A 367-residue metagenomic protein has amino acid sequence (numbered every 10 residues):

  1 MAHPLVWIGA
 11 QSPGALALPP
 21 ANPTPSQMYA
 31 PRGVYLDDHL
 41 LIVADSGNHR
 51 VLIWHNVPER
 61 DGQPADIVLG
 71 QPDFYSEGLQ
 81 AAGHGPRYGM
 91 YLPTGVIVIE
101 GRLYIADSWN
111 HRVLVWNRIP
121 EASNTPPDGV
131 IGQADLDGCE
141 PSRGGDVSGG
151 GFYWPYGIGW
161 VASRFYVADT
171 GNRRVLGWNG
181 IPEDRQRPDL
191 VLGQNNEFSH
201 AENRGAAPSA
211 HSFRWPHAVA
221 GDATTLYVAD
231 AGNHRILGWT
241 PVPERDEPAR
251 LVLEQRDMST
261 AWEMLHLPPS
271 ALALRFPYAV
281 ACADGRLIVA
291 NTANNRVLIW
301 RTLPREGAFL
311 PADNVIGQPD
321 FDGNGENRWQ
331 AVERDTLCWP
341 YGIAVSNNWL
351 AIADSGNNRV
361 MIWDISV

Functional and structural regions predicted by a protein language model:
M1-A30, V57-L92, I119-W154, I181-H217 (+3 more regions): Gly/Pro-rich loop segments of beta-rich domains
H39, E100-G101, A162-S163, A223-T224 (+2 more regions): Short coil/turn segments that connect the beta-strands within blades of beta-propeller domains
V43, I105, V167, V228 (+2 more regions): Residue position within the beta-strands of beta-propeller blades
S46-G47, N56, S108-W109, R118 (+8 more regions): Short loop/turn segments immediately following the C-termini of beta-strands
R50-V51, R112-V113, R173-V175, H234-I236 (+2 more regions): Structural signal for beta-propeller blades
Y278-R301: Loop/turn-rich, solvent-exposed surfaces of beta-rich toroidal or solenoidal domains
N295, W339-V367: Blade-level signature of beta-propeller repeat domains, shared across WD40, Kelch, NHL, RCC1 and BNR/Asp-box propellers
